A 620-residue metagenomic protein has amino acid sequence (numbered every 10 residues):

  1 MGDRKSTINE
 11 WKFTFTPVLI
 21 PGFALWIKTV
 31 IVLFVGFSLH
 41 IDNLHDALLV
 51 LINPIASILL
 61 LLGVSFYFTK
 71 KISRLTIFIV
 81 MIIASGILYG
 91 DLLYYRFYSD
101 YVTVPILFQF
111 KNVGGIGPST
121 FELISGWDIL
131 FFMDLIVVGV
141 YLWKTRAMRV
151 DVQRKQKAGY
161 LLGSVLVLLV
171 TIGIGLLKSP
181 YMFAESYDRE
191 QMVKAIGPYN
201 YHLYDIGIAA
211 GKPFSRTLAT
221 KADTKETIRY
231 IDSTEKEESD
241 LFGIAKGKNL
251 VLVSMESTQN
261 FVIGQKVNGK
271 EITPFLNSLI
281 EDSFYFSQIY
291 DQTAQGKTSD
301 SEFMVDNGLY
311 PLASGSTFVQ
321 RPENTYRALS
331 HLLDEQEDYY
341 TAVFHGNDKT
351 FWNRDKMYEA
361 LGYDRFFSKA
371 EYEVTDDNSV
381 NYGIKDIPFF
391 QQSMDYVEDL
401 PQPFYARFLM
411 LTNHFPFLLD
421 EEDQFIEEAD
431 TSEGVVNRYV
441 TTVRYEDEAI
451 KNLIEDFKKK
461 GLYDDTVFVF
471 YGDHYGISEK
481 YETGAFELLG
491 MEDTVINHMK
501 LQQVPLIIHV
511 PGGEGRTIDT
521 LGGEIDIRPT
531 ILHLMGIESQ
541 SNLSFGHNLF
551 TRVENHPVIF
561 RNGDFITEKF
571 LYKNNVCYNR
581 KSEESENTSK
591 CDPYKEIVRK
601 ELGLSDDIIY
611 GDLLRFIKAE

Functional and structural regions predicted by a protein language model:
G2-I206: Transmembrane and membrane-interface helices of multi-pass, inner-membrane envelope-modifying transferases
I31, V35, V64, V113 (+6 more regions): Generic structural signal of hydrophobic/aromatic residues within well-ordered alpha-helices of folded domains
V35, L39, N43, L51-P54 (+19 more regions): Amphipathic, alpha-helical segments enriched in basic
K70, S119-L123, R216, G346 (+1 more regions): Membrane-interface junctions
Y94-I106, E122-D128, F214-S215, T220 (+5 more regions): A diffuse structural propensity rather than consistent per-protein peaks
I174-G247, V253: Membrane-interface segments at or immediately adjacent to transmembrane helices that form the boundary between
I231-E620: Solvent-exposed soluble domains appended to multi-pass membrane proteins
